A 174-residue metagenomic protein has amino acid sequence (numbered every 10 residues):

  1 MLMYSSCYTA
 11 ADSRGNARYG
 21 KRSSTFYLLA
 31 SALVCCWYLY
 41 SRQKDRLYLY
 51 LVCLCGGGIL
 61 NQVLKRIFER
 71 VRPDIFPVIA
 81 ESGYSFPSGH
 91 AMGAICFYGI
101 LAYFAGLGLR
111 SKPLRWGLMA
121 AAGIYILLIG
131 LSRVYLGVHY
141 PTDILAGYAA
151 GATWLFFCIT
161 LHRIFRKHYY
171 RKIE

Functional and structural regions predicted by a protein language model:
M1-L2, T25-W37, C55, R133 (+1 more regions): Short, charge-rich amphipathic segments
M1-T25, R66-F68, R72-V78: N-terminal transmembrane-helix/juxtamembrane module of multi-pass inner/ER membrane proteins
A11-R14, L29-C36, A102-Y103, I126-G130: Hydrophobic, membrane-inserted alpha-helices
N16-A17, D45-R46, R115: Short alpha-helical transmembrane interface motifs in multi-pass membrane proteins
Y27-A30, L54, L118-Y125: Hydrophobic alpha-helical transmembrane segments of polytopic
A30-S31, C35-K112: Membrane-interface loops
D74-E174: Membrane-embedded catalytic cores of phosphoryl/pyrophosphoryl-handling enzymes
